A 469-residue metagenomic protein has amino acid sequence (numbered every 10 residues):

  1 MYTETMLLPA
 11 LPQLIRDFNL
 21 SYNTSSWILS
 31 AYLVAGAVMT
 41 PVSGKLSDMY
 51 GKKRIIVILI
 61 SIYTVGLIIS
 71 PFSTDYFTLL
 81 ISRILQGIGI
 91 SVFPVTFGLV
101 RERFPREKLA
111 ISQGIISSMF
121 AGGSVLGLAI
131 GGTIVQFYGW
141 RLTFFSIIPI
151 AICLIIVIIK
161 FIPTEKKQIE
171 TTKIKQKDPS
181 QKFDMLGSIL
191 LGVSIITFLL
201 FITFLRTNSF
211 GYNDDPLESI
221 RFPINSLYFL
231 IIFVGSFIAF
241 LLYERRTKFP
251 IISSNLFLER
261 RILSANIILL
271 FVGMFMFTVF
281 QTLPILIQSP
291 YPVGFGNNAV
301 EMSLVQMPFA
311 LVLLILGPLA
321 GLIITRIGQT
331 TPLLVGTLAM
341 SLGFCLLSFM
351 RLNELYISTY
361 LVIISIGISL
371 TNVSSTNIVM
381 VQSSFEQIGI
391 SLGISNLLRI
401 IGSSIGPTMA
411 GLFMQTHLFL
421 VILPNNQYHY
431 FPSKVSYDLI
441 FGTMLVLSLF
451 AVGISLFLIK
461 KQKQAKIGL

Functional and structural regions predicted by a protein language model:
M1-N23, I28-L29, L33, F249-T371: Transmembrane core module of solute transporters
T5, L33-P41, S91, S124-V125 (+3 more regions): Residue-level signature of mid-helix packing/kink "hotspots" within the transmembrane helices of 12-pass Major
Q13, P41-K45, M49, T133 (+1 more regions): Membrane-interface helix termini in secondary transporters
D17-N19, G51, F72-T78, P105 (+4 more regions): Helix-breaking motifs and short loop linkers at transmembrane-helix boundaries and internal kinks in secondary membrane
V38-T74: Conserved MFS/SLC helix-loop-helix module at the cytosolic interface between two early adjacent transmembrane helices
G66-I69, F77-L85, L355-I363: Paired small-residue
L85-S118: Cytoplasmic helix-loop-helix junction between adjacent transmembrane helices in 12-TM secondary transporters
Y138-I267: Hydrophobic transmembrane-helix bundles of small-molecule transporters
